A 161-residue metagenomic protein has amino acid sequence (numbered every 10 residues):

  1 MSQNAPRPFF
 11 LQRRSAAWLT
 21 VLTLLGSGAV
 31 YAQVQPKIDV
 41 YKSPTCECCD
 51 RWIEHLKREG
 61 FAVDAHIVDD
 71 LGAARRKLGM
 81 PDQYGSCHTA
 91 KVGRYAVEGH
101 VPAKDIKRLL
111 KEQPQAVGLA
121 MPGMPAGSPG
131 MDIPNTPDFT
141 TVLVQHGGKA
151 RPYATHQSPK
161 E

Functional and structural regions predicted by a protein language model:
S2-V21: N-terminal secretory signal peptides and thylakoid transit peptides that target proteins across membranes
L22-S27: Short, contiguous, helix-prone interaction/anchoring segments in small proteins
G28-A32: Sec/Tat signal peptide C-region and signal peptidase I cleavage site
V34-I53, E59: Local sequence-structure signature of Cys/Sec-based thiol-disulfide redox active-site neighborhoods
K37-I38, F61-V63, G93-A96: Short active-site oxyanion
T45, W52, I67-D70, P102-I106: Stable alpha-helical elements in mature extracytoplasmic
I53-A73: Conserved helix-turn-beta segment immediately C-terminal to the redox Cys motif in thioredoxin-like folds
K77-E161: Thiol/selenol-based redox catalytic cores and closely related redox-interacting motifs
